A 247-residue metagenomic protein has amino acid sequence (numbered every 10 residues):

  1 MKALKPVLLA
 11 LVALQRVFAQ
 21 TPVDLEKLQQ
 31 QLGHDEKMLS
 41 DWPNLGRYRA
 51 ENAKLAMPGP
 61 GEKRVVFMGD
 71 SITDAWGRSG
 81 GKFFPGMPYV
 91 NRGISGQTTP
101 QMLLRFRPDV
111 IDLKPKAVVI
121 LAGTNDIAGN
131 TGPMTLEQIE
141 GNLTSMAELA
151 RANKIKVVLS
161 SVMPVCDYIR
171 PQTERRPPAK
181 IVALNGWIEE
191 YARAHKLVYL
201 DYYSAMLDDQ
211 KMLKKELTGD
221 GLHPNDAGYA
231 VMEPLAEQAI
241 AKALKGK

Functional and structural regions predicted by a protein language model:
M1-V66, T73-D74, R78, F83 (+3 more regions): N-terminal secretory targeting modules
D41-G46, I94-T98, P177: Short, flexible loop segments at the rims of nucleotide/cofactor-binding pockets, characterized by
V66-M68, V90: Conserved beta-strand elements of the Class I
M68-G69, S160: Short hydrophobic segments within beta-strands
I72-T73, Q97: Short active-site-proximal "capping" loops at secondary-structure junctions
G81-P88, Q97, Q101-K247: Alpha-helical cap/lid subdomain in secreted, periplasmic, or secretory-pathway luminal O-acyl-processing enzymes
